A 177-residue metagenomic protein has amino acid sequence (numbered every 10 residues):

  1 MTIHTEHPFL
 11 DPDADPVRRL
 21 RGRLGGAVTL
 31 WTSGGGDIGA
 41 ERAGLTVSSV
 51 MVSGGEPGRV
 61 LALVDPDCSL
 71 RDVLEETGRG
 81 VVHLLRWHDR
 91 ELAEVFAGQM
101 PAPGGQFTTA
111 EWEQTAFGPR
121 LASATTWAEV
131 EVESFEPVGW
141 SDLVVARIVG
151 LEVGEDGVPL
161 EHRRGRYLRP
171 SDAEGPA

Functional and structural regions predicted by a protein language model:
T2-A177: Basic, polyanion-binding surface patches
